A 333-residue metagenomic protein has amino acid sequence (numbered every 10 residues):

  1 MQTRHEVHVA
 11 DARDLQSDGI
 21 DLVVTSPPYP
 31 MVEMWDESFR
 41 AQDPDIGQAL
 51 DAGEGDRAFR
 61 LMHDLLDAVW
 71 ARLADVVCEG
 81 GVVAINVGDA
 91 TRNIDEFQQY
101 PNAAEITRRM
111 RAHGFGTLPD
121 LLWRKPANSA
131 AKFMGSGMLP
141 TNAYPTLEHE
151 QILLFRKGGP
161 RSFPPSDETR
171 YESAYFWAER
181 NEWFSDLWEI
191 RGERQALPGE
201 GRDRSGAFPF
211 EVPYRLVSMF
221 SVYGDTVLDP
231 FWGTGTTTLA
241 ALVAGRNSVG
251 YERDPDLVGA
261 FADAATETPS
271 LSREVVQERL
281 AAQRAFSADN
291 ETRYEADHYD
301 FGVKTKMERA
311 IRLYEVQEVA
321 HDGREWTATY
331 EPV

Functional and structural regions predicted by a protein language model:
M1-M134, A143, F176-V333: S-adenosyl-L-methionine-dependent nucleic acid methyltransferase catalytic domains
C78, H113, N142-S162: Core SAM-dependent methyltransferase catalytic element
G137-L139, T169-S173: Active-site-adjacent substrate-recognition loops and nearby beta-strands within hydrolase catalytic domains
F163-T169: Extended catalytic-interface subdomain
